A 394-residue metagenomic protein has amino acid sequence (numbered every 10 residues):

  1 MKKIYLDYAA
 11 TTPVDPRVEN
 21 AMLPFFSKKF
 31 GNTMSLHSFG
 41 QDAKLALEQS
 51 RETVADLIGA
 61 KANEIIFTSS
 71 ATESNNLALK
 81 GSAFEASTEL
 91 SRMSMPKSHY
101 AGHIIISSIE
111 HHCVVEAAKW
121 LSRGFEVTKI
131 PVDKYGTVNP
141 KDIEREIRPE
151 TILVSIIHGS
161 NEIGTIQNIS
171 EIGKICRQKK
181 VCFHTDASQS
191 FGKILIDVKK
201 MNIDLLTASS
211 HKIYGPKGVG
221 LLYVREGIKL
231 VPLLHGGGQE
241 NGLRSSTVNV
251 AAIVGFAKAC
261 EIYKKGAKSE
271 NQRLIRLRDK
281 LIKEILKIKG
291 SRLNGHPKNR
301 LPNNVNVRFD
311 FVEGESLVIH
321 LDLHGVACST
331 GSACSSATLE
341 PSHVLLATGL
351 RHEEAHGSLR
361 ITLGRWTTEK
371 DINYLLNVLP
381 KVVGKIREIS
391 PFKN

Functional and structural regions predicted by a protein language model:
M1-N394: Pyridoxal 5′-phosphate
